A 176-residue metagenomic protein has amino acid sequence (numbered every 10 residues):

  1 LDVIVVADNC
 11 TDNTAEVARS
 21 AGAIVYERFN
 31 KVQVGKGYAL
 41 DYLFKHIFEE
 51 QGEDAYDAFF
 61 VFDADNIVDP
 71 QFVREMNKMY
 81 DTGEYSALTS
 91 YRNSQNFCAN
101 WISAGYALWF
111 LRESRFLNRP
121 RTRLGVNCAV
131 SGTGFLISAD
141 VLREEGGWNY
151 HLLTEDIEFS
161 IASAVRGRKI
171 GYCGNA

Functional and structural regions predicted by a protein language model:
A7-A15, N30-V32, I67: A conserved acidic beta->alpha catalytic loop
D8-N9, F62-A64, G174: Active-site acidic Asp-centered loop
N13, F62-M79: Acidic donor-binding/catalytic loop of UDP-sugar-dependent glycosyltransferases, especially processive GT2
S20-G22, R166: Short, structured coil segments at secondary-structure junctions
E27-G52, Q71-L153: Long helical/loop segments within the catalytic core of UDP-sugar-dependent glycosyltransferases, especially the large
Y56, A64, E155: Short acidic donor-binding/metal-coordinating loop in glycosyltransferase active sites
F59: Short aromatic/hydrophobic "clamp" motif used to bind/position activated sugar donors
G125, H151, S160-A176: Catalytic donor-sugar/metal-binding loop of nucleotide-sugar-dependent glycosyltransferases
